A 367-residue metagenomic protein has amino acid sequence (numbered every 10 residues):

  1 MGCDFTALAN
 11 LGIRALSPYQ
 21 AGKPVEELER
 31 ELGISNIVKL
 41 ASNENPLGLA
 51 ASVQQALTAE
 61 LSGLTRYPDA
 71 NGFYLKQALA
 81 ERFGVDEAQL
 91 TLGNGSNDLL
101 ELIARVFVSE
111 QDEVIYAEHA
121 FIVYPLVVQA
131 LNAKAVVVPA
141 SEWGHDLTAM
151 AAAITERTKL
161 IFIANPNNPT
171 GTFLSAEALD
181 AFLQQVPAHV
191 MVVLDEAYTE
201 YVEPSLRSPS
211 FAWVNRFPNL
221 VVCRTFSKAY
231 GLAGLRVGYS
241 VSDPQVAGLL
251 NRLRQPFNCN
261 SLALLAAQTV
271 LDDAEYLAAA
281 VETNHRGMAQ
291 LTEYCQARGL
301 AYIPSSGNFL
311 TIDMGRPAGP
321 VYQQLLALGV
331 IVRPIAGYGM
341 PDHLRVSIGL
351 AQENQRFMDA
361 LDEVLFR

Functional and structural regions predicted by a protein language model:
G2-R66: N-terminal "arm"/small-domain region of PLP-dependent enzymes with the aminotransferase-like
N36, D86-L90, E110-E113, R157 (+3 more regions): Short acidic capping loops at alpha-helix termini that bridge into adjacent secondary structure
T65-E113, L131: Phosphate-binding glycine-rich loop
N71, N219-I303: PLP-dependent aminotransferase class I/II
V106-I163: PLP-dependent aminotransferase-like
L147-E156, P169-V192, E196-A229: Active-site pre-lysine segment of PLP-dependent enzymes
H285, C295-L328: Conserved PLP-binding catalytic core of the aspartate aminotransferase-like
Q324-L328, R333, G337-R367: PLP-dependent enzyme catalytic core of the Aspartate aminotransferase-like
